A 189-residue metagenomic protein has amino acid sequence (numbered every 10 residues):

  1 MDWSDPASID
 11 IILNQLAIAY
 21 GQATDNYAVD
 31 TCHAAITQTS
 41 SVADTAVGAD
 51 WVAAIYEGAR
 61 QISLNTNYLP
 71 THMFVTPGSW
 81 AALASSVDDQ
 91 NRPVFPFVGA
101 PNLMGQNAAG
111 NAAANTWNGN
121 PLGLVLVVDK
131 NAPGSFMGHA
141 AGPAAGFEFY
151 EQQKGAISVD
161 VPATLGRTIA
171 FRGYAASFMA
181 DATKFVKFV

Functional and structural regions predicted by a protein language model:
M1, Y27, A34, P93 (+4 more regions): Flexible, active-site-adjacent loop/turn segments at secondary-structure boundaries
M1-T66, K187-V189: Alpha-helical scaffold segments that mediate packing/assembly in large oligomeric complexes
S4, A82-S85, F178-A180: Short helix/loop capping segments that flank catalytic or ligand/cofactor-binding pockets
I9-D10, D88-Q90, A141, T183-V189: Short intrinsically disordered coil segments
Q22, N26, S79-A81, A175-S177: Short loop/turn segments at secondary-structure transitions that flank enzyme active sites
S40-G173: Extended oligomerization regions of viral-like shell subunits
T164-V189: Extended hydrophobic packing segments that form well-structured cores
